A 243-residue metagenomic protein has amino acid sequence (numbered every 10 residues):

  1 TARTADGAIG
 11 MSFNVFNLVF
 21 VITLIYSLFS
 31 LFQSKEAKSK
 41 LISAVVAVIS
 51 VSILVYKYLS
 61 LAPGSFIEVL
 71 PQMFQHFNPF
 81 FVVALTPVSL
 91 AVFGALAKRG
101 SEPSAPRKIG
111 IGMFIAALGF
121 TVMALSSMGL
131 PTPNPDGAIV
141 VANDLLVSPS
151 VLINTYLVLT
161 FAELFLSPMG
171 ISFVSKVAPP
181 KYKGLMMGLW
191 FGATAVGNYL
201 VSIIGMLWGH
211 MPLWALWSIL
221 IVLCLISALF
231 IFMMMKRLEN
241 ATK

Functional and structural regions predicted by a protein language model:
D6-K57, L70-A97, I111-F120: Transmembrane alpha-helices of Major Facilitator/SLC transporters
Y58-F66, I204: Juxtamembrane "helix-exit" motif on the non-cytosolic side of transmembrane helices
M73-M169, F173-S175, P179-M235: Membrane-embedded alpha-helical bundles of multi-pass transporters/translocases, especially carrier/permease families
L238-K243: Short, charged juxtamembrane terminal tails flanking transmembrane helices
